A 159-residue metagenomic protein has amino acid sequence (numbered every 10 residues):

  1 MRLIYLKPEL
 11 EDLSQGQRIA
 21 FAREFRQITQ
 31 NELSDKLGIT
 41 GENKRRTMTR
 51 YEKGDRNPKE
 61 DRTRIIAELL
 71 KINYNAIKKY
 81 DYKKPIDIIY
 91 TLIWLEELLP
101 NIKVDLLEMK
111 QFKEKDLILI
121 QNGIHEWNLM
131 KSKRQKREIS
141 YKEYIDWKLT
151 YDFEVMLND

Functional and structural regions predicted by a protein language model:
I4-L13, Q17, F21, R64-I139: Charged, helix-prone or intrinsically disordered regulatory segments positioned adjacent to compact structured domains
D12, G16-G38: Short basic helix-loop element that most often maps to the first helix and adjoining turn of HTH DNA-binding modules
I19, Q30-S34, R45-Y51, I66 (+1 more regions): Conserved hydrophobic/aromatic packing and binding residues within compact polymer-binding modules
G38-P58, K79-K83: Recognition helix of helix-turn-helix/homeodomain-like DNA-binding domains that insert into the DNA major groove
K59-T63: Long, hydrophobic alpha-helical segments
Y141-L149: Short, charged, amphipathic alpha-helical segments
D152-D159: Short, charge-rich amphipathic alpha-helical segments embedded in non-transmembrane helical bundles/solenoids
